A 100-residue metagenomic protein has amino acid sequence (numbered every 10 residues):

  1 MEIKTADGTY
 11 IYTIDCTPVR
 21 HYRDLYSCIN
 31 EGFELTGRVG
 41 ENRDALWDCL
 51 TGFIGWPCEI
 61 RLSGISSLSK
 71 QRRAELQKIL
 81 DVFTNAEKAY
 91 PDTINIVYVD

Functional and structural regions predicted by a protein language model:
M1-E41, F53-D100: N-terminal intrinsically disordered, low-complexity segments enriched in P/E/S/T
